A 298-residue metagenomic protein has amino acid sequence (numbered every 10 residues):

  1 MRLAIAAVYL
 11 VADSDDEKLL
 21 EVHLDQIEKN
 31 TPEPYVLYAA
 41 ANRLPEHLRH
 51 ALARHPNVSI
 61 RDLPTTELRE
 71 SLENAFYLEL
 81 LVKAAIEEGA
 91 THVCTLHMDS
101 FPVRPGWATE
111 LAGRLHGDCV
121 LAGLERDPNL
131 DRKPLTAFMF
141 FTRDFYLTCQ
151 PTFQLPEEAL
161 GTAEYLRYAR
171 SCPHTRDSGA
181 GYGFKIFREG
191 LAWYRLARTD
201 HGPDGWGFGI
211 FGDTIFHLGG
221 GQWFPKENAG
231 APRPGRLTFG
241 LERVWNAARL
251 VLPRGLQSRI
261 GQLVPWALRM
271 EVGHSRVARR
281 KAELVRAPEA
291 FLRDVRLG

Functional and structural regions predicted by a protein language model:
M1-D25: N-proximal low-complexity "stem/linker" segments adjacent to membrane-targeting elements
D25-P34: Short, acidic, metal-binding catalytic loop of nucleotide-sugar glycosyltransferases
A40-A90: Active-site-proximal specificity loops/subdomain of glycosyltransferases
A90, G117-V120, L191: Short, high-confidence coil segments that cap the C-terminus of an alpha-helix and link into the following beta-strand
A90-F101: Short beta-strand-to-loop acidic/aromatic patch adjacent to the donor-nucleotide binding site
F101-K185: Conserved catalytic core of nucleotide-sugar-dependent glycosyltransferases
T148-L237, L241-V244: Catalytic core and acceptor-binding pocket of nucleotide-sugar-dependent glycosyltransferases
L250-G298: Terminal low-complexity segments of carbohydrate-biosynthetic enzymes
